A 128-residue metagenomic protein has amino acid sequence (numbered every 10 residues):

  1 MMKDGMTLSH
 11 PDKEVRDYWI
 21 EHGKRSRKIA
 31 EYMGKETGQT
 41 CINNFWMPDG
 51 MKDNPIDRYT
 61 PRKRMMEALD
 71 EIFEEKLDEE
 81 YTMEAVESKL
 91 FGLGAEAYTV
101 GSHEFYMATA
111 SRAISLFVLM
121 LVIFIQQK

Functional and structural regions predicted by a protein language model:
M2-A113: Active-site acidic/histidine proton-transfer and metal-coordination neighborhood in alpha/beta enzyme cores
L116-K128: Catalytic alpha/beta core domains of metabolic enzymes, predominantly
